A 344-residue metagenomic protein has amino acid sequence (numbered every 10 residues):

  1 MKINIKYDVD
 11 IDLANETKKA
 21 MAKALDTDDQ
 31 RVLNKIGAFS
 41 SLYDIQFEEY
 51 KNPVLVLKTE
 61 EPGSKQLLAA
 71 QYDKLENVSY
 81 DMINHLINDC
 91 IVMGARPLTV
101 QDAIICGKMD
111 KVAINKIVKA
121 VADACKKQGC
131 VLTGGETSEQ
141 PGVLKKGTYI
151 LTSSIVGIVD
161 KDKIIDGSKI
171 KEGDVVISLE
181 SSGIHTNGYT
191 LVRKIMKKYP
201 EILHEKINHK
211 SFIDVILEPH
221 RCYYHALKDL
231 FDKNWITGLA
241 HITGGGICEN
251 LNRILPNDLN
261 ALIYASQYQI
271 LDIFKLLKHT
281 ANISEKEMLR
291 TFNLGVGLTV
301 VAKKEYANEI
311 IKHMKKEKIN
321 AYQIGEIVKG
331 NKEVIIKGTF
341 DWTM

Functional and structural regions predicted by a protein language model:
M1-N34: N-terminal amphipathic/basic leader segments beginning at the initiator methionine
K2-V9, A113-V131, L144-L151, Y199-L217 (+1 more regions): Glycine-/charge-enriched secondary-structure boundary and capping motifs
L25-S182: Glycine-rich phosphate/pyrophosphate-binding loop regions near the starts of catalytic domains
F39, K65, E136-T137, V159 (+5 more regions): Gly/Ser/Thr-rich beta-alpha loop segments that engage phosphate groups in nucleotides
E49-Y50, P62-K65, D160-K163, I184-T186 (+4 more regions): Short, acidic Gly/Pro/Ser/Thr-rich loop/turn segments
E172-K210, D214: Acidic, glycine-rich loop-and-beta core segments that form the ion-binding/anion-interacting portion of active sites
